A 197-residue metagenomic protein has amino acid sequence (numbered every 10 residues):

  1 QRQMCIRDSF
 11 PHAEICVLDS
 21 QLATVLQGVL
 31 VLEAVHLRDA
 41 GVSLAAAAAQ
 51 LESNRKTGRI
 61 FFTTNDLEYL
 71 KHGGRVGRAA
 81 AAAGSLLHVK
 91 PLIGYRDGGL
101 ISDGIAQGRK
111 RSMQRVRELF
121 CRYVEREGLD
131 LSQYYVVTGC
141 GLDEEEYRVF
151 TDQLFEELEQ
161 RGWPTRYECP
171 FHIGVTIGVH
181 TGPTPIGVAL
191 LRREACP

Functional and structural regions predicted by a protein language model:
Q3, R7-C16, L22-L32, H36-P197: Mixed-charge interfacial surface used for oligomerization/domain docking and macromolecular partner engagement
